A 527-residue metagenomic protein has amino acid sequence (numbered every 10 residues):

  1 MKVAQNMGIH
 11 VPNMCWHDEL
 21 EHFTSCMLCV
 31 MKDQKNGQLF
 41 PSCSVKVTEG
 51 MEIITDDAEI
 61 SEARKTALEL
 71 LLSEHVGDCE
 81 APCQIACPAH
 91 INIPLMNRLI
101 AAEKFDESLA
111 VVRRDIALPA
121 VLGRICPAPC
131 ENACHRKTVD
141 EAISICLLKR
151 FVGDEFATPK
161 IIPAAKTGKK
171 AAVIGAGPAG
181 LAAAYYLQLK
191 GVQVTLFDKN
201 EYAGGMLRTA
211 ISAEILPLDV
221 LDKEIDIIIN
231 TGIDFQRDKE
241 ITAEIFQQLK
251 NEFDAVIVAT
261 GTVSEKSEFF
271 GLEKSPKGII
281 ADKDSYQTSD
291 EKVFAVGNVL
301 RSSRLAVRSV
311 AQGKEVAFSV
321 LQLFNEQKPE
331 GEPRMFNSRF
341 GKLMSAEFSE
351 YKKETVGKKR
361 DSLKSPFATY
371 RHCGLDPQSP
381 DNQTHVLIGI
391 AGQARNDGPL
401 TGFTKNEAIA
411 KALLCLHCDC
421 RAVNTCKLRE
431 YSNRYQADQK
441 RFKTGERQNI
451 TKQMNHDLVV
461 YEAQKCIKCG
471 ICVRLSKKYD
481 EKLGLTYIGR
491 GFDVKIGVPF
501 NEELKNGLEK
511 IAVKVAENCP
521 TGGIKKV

Functional and structural regions predicted by a protein language model:
M1-A165, A255-I279, K283-F294, N298-D376 (+3 more regions): Ferredoxin-type iron-sulfur electron-transfer modules and their immediate structural context
Q84, A172, T195-L196, T425: A structural signal for isolated positions on well-ordered beta-strands in alpha/beta enzyme cores
I91-I100, L109, T138, A142 (+4 more regions): Beta1-alpha1 glycine-rich phosphate/pyrophosphate-binding loop at the start of Rossmann-like nucleotide-binding domains
I100, K104-S108, K170, D222-F269 (+1 more regions): Feature captures the FAD/FMN-dependent oxidoreductase FAD-binding
F156-I161, K166-G168, G205-S212: Accessory recognition modules or surfaces
D226, G389-A391: Residues marking helix boundaries in flexible regions
